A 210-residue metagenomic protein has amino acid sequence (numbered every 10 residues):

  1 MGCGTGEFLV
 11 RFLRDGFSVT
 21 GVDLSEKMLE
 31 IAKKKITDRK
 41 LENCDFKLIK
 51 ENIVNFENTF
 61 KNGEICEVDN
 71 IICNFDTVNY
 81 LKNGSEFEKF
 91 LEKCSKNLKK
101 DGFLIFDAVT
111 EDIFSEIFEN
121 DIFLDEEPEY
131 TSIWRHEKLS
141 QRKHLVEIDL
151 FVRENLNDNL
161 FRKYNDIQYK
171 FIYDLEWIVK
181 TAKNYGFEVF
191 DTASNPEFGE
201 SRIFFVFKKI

Functional and structural regions predicted by a protein language model:
G2-G4: Class I SAM-dependent methyltransferase "Motif I" SAM/SAH-binding loop
G6-F56: Class I SAM-dependent methyltransferase SAM/SAH-binding core
R14, K82, K99: Short conserved AdoMet
T59-N70: A short acidic, Gly/Pro-enriched loop at the edge of an enzyme's catalytic core that lines a small-molecule cofactor
D69-S85: A short SAM/SAH-binding and catalytic strip from SAM-dependent methyltransferases
S85, I105-V179: SAM-dependent methyltransferase
E88-K100: A short glycine-rich, Lys/Arg-flanked "PGG" loop and its adjoining helix->strand segment in the class I
L175-I210: C-terminal lobe and adjacent flexible extensions of AdoMet/dcAdoMet transferase-like proteins
